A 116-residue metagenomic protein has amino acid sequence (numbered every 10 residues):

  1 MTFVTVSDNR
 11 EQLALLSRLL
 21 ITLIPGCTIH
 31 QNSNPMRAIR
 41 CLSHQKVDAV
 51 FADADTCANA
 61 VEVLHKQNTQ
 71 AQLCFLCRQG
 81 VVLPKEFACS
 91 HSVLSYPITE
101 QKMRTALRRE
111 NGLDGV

Functional and structural regions predicted by a protein language model:
V6-D8: Conserved acidic carboxylate
R10, S33-R37, Q101: Acidic phosphotransfer microenvironment of two-component signaling modules
R10-H30: Two-component/phosphorelay signaling modules centered on CheY-like receiver
L13, P35, D48-Q70, R78-P84: Conserved phosphotransfer microenvironments
Q31-A49: Acidic, metal-coordinating helix/loop segments flanking the phosphotransfer/catalytic sites of two-component signaling
C77-S95, E100: Alpha4 helix (beta4-alpha4-beta5 surface) of REC/receiver domains from two-component response regulators
I98-R109: C-terminal output helix
R108-V116: The C-terminal output helix
